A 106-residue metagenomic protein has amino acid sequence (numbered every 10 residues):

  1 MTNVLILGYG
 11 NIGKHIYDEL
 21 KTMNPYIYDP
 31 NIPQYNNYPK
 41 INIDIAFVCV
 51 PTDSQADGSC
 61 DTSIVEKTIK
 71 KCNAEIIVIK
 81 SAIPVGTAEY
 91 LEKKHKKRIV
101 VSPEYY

Functional and structural regions predicted by a protein language model:
M1-I41: NAD(P)+-binding Rossmann beta1-loop-alpha1 motif at the extreme N-terminus of oxidoreductases
K14, F47, V85-G86: Loop/helix-junction capping segments adjacent to catalytic residues or to phosphate/diphosphate-binding pockets
M23, I43, H95-R98: A short helix-to-beta-strand connector/capping loop
K40-I45, N73-E75: Short acidic/histidine-rich motifs immediately flanking catalytic phosphotransfer sites in two-component signaling
A46-V50, I79: Redox-cofactor binding/interface segments in oxidoreductases and associated redox assembly factors
S54-Y106: Rossmann-like NAD(P)(H) cofactor-binding subdomain of soluble oxidoreductases
